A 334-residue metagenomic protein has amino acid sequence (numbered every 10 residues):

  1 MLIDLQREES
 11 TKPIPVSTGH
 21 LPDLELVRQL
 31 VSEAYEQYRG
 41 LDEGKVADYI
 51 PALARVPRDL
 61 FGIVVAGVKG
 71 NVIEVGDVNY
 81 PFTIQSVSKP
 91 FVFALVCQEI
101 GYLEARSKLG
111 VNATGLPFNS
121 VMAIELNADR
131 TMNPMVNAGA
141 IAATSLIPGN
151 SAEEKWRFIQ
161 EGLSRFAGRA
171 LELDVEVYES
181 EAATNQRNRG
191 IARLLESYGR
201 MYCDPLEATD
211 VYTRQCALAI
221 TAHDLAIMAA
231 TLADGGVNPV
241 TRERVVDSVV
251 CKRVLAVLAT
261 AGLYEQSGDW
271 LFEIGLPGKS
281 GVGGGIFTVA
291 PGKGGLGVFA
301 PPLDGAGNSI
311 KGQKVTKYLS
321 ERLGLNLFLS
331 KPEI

Functional and structural regions predicted by a protein language model:
L5-E43, V96-Q215: Active-site-adjacent helix/loop patches that line small-molecule binding or acyl-intermediate pockets
E8-H20, G235-I334: Structured C-terminal helix/loop/strand segments within mature extracytoplasmic catalytic/sensor domains
S32-Y35, R39, V87-Q98, D247-G268: A charged amphipathic helix-loop-strand protein-protein interaction module that recurs in cytosolic assemblies
R39-V75, F287-T288: A short, well-structured edge-of-sheet supersecondary motif
L53-V56, T131-N133, A183, G275-K279 (+1 more regions): Short Gly/Pro-enriched turn/cap motifs at secondary-structure boundaries
G70, T83-R106, M228, L296: Active-site SXXK
N79-P81: A short acidic/small-residue loop/turn micro-motif
A182-N185, R193-R253, A306-S309: Penicillin-binding protein/beta-lactamase superfamily catalytic region
